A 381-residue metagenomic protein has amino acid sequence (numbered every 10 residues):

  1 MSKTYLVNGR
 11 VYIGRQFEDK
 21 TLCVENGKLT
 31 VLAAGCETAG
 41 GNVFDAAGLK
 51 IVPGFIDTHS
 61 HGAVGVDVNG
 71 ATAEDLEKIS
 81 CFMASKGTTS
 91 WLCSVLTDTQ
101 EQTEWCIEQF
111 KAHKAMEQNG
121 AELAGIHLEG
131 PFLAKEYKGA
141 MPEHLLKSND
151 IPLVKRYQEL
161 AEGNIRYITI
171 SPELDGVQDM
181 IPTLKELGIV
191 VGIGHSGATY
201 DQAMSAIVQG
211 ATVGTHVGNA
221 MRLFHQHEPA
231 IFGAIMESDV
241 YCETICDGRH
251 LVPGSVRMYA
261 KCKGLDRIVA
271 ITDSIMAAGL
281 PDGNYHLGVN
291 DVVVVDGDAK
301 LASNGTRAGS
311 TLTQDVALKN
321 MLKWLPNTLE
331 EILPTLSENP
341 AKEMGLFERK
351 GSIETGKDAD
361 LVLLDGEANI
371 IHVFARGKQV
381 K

Functional and structural regions predicted by a protein language model:
M1-V52: Histidine-rich, glycine-flanked metal-binding segment
L49-K50, T58, V68-A121, L145-L160 (+1 more regions): Alpha-helical scaffold segments that flank or form the walls of functional sites
H61, E77-C106, A121-A134, A161-E173 (+3 more regions): Divalent metal-dependent hydrolysis catalytic cores, especially in the metallo-beta-lactamase
G62-A73, A140-K147, V190-G194: Active-site mouth loops of central-metabolism enzymes
C81-L92, A134-E162, S205-V217, I231-Y241 (+2 more regions): Active-site gating loops and adjacent loop-to-helix segments of metal-dependent hydrolytic enzymes
L128, L184, G214, M321 (+1 more regions): Conserved, mostly hydrophobic/aromatic
K155, E159-L280: Active-site core of metal-dependent hydrolases
I231-T244, A260-T272, A278-K357, L361-L363: His/Asp/Glu-enriched, well-ordered alpha-helical/loop segment that forms or immediately abuts the divalent-metal
